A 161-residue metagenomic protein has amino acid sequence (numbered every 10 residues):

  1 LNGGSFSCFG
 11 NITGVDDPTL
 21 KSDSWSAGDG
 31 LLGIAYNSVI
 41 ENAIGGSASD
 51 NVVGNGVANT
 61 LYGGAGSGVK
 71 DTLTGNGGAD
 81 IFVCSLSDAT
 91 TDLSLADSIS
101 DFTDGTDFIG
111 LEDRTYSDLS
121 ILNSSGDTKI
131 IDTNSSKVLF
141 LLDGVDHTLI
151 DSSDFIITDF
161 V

Functional and structural regions predicted by a protein language model:
L1, C84, L111, L141-G144: Hydrophobic residues in beta-strands and at strand termini
L1-G78: Extracellular repeat-rich scaffold modules on cell surfaces
G3-D29, N37-E41, L119-V161: Low-complexity acidic/polar repeat-biased segments
I44, L86, N134: Short, histidine-centered active-site or binding-site loop motifs used for metal coordination, general acid-base
S49-S117: Acidic, glycine-rich calcium-binding repeat modules characteristic of RTX/beta-roll and related beta-solenoid repeat
